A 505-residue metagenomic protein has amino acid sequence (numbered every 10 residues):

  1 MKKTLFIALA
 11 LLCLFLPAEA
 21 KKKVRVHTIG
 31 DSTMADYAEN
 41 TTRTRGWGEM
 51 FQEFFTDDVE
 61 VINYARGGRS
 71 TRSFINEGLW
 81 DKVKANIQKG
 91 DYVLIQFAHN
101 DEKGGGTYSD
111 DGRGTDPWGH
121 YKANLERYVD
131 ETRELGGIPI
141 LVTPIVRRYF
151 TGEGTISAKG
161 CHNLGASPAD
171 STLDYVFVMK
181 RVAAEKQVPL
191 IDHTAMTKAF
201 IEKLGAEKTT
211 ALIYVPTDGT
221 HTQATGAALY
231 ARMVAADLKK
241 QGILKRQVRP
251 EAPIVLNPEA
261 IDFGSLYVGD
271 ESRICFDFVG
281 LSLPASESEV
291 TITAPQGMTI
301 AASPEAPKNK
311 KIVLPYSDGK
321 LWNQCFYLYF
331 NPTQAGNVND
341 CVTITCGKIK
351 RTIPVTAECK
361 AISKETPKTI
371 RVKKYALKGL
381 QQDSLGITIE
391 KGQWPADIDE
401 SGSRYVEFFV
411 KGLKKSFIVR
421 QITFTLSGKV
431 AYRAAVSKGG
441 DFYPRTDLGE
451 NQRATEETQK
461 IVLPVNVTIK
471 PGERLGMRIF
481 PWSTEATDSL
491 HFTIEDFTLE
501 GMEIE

Functional and structural regions predicted by a protein language model:
T4-L14: Sec-dependent N-terminal signal peptides
A20-A65, D81-K89, V93: Serine-esterase "nucleophile elbow" of acetyl-processing enzymes
K21, L79-A224, A228, R232-I243 (+3 more regions): Alpha-helical cap/lid subdomain in secreted, periplasmic, or secretory-pathway luminal O-acyl-processing enzymes
S70-G78: Structural motif
A252-P367, K374-Q382, G386, F409-F417 (+6 more regions): Feature for long, exposed domains in two main contexts
K391-Y405, N451-A454: Extracellular beta-rich ligand/substrate-recognition surface
R478-D488: Short beta-strand-plus-loop segments that form exposed binding edges in beta-rich domains
A486-E505: Exposed low-complexity, polar/acidic, P/S/T/G-rich flexible segments that act as propeptides, protease-susceptible
